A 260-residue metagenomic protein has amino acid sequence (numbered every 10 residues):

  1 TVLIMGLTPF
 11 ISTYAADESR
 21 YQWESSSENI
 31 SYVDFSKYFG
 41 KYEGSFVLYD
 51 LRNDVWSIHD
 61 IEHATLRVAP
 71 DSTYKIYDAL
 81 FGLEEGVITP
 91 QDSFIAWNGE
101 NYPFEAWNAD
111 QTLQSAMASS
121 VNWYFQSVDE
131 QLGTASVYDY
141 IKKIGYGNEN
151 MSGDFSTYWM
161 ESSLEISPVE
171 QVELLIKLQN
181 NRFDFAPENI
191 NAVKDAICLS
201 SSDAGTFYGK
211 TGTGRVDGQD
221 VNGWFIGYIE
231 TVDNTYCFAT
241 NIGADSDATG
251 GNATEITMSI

Functional and structural regions predicted by a protein language model:
T1-Y14: Sec-dependent N-terminal signal peptides of Gram-positive bacterial secreted proteins and lipoproteins
I11-S36, G40, E130-A135, I176-G205 (+1 more regions): Structured C-terminal helix/loop/strand segments within mature extracytoplasmic catalytic/sensor domains
G40-D50: Short N-terminal helix-loop-first-beta-strand/juxtamembrane motif that initiates sensory/input modules
L51-T65: Short, conserved catalytic-motif segment at the N-terminal edge
R67-D92, A116, F238: Active-site SXXK
L83-E100, A186-N189: Short, well-structured active-site flanking segments
F94-S115, I141-E149: Active-site helix/loop module of the DD-peptidase/beta-lactamase fold, centered on the serine-lysine SxxK catalytic
T112-L113, F125-I176: Mid-domain, small-residue-enriched loop/turn segments at the edges of structured enzyme/sensor domains
